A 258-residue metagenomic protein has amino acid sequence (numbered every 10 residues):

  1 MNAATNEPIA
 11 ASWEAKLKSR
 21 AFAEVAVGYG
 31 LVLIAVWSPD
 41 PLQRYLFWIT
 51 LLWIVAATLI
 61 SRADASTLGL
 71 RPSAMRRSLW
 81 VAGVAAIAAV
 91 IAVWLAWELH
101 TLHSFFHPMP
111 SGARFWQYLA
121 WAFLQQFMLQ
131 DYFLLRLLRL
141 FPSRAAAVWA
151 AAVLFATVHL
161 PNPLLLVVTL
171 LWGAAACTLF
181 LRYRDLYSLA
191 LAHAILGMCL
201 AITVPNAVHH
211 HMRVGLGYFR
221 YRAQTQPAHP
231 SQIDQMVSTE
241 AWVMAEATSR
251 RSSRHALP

Functional and structural regions predicted by a protein language model:
M1-E14: Short, Lys/Arg-rich, polar N-terminal cytosolic tail immediately upstream of the first transmembrane signal-anchor
S12-R62, R77-V81: Alpha-helical transmembrane segments in multi-pass membrane proteins
I34, L166-T225: Functionally important transmembrane alpha-helices
A56-S66, A96-W97, L179-Y183: Structural signal for the C-terminal ends of transmembrane alpha-helices and the immediately following loop
S66-L70, E98-M109, R213: Membrane-interface helix termini and inter-helical loops of multi-pass transporters
A74-L79, H107-S111, F141-A146, R182-Y187: Membrane-helix interface segments
S104-T157: Function-critical hydrophobic alpha-helical transmembrane segments in multi-pass membrane proteins
Y218-P258: Low-complexity, proline/glycine-enriched hydrophobic segments characteristic of transmembrane helices
